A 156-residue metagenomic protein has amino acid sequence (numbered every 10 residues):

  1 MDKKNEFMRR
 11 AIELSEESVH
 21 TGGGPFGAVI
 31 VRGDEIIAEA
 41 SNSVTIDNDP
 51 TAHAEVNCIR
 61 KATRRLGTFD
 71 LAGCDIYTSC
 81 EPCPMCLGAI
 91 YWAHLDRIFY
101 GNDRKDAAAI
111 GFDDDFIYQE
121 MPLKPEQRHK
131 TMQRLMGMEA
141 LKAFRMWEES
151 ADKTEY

Functional and structural regions predicted by a protein language model:
M1-V19, P82, A89-Y156: Zinc-dependent deaminase
D2, G24-P25, T45-H53, E81 (+2 more regions): Residues at secondary-structure transition points
A11, S15-S18, A28, A38 (+2 more regions): Small-residue (primarily alanine) positions within well-ordered alpha-helices, especially packing/interaction faces
G22-F26, D70-A72: Short, basic and Ser/Thr-rich N-terminal targeting/leader segments
F26-D34: Short beta-strand scaffold segments in enzyme catalytic cores
I37-V44: Short beta->alpha transition motifs characteristic of CBS
V44, T78, N102: Residues that line or immediately flank small-molecule/substrate-binding pockets and catalytic motifs
N48-A52, V56-A93: Helix-adjacent hinge/juxtasegments
